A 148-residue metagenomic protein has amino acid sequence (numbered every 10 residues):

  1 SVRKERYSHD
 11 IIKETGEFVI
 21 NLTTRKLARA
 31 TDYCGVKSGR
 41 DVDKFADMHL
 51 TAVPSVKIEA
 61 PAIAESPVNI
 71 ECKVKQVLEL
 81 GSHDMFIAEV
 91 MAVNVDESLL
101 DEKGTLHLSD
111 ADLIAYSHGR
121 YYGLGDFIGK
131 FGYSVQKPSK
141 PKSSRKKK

Functional and structural regions predicted by a protein language model:
S1-K148: Basic, polyanion-binding surface patches
